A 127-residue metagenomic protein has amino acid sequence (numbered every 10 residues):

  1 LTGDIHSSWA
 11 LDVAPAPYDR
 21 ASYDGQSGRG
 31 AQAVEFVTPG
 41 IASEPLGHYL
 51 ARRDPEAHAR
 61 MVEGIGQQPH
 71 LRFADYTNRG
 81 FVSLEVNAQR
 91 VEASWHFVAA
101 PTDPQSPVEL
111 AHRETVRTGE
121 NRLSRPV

Functional and structural regions predicted by a protein language model:
L1-V127: Long, structured stretches of catalytic cores involved in phosphate-ester chemistry, encompassing
